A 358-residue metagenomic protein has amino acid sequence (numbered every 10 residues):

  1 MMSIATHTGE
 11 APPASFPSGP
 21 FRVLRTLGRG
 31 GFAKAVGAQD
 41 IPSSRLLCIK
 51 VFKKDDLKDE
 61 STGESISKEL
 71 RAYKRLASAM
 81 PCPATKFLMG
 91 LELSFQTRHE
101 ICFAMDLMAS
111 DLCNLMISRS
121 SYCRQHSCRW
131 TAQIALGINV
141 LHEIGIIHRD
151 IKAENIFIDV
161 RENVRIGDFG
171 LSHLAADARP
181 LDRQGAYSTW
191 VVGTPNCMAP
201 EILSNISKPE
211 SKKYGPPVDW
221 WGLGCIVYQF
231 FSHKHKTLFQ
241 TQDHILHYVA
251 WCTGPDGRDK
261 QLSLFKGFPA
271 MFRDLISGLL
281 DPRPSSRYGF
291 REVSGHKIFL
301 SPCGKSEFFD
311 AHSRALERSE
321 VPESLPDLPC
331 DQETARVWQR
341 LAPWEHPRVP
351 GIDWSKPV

Functional and structural regions predicted by a protein language model:
K34-Q39, S43-D56: Glycine-rich ATP phosphate-binding loop
L88-H99: Short beta-strand micro-motifs within the conserved protein kinase catalytic domain, predominantly in the N-lobe
R98-D111: Conserved short submotifs of the Hanks-type protein kinase catalytic core that shape the nucleotide-binding pocket
W130-T131: Activation segment signature within eukaryotic-like protein kinase domains
H142-D159: Catalytic-loop of the protein kinase fold
K234-S285: C-terminal lobe of the eukaryotic/viral protein kinase catalytic domain
D281-Y288, E292-F308: Terminal C-lobe "cap" of eukaryotic-type protein kinase domains
S306-V358: Regulatory extensions appended to serine/threonine kinase catalytic cores
